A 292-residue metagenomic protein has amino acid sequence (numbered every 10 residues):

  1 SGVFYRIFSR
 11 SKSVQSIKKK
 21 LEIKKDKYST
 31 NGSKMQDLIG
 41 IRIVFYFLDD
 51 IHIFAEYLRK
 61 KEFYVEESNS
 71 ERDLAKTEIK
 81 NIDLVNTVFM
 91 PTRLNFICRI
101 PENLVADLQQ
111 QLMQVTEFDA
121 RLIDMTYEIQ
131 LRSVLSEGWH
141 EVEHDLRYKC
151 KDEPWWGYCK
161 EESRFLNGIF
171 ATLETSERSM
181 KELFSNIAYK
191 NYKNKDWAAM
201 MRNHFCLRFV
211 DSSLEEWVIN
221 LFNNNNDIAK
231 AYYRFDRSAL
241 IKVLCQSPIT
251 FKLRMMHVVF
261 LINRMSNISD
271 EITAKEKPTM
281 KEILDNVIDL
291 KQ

Functional and structural regions predicted by a protein language model:
S1-K25, Y232, S247-I249: Surface-exposed, low-hydrophobicity interaction/linker segments
K24-Q36: Short, charged/polar, low-complexity loop and linker segments that flank or interrupt alpha-helical bundles
G32, V44-L183: Long beta-strand-rich cores associated with HINT superfamily self-processing modules
L38-I41: Compositionally biased terminal segments of proteins
D119-K291: An acidic, glycine-/histidine-flanked metal-binding catalytic module
